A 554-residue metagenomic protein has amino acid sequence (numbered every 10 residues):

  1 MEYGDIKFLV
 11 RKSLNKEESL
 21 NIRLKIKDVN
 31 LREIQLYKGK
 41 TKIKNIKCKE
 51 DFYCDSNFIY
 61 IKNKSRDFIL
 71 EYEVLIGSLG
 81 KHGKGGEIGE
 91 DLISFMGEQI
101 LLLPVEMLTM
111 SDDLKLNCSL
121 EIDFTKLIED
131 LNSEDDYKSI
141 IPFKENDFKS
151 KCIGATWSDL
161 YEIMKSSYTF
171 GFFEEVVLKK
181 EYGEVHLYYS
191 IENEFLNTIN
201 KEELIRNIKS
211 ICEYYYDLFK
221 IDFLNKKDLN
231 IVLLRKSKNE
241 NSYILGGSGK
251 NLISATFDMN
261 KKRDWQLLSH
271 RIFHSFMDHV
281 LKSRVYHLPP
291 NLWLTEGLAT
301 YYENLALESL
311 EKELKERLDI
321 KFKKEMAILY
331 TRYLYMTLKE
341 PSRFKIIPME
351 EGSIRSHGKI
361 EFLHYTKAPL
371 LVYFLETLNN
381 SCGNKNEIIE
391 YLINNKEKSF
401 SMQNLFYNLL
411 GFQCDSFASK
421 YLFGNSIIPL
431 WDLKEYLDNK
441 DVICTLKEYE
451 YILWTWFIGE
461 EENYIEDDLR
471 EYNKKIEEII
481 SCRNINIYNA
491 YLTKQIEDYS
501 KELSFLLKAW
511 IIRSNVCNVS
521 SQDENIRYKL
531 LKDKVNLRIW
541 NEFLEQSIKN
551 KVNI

Functional and structural regions predicted by a protein language model:
M1-V29, Y37, T41-K49, E71-E73 (+1 more regions): Beta/coil-rich, acidic/histidine-enriched accessory regions frequently appended to metallopeptidases
Y3-D5, L9-V10, N21-D28, Y37-G39 (+4 more regions): Extended, low-hydrophobicity, Ser/Thr/Pro/Gly-biased non-transmembrane segments
L24, Y215, W293, L298 (+2 more regions): Active-site-proximal alpha-helical
I34: Ligand-binding face of N-terminal immunoglobulin V-set domains in extracellular IgSF glycoproteins
T125-L127, E213-N225, L305-E313, N380-C382: Secondary-structure boundary elements
V176-N291: Juxtacatalytic substrate-recognition/specificity segment
L224-K227, R284-Y286, S309-I320, K324 (+2 more regions): Acidic/polar loop patches that form or flank catalytic/metal-binding clefts of enzymes that bind anionic ligands
L252-L338: Zinc-dependent metallopeptidase catalytic helix centered on the HExxH motif and its immediate flanking segment
